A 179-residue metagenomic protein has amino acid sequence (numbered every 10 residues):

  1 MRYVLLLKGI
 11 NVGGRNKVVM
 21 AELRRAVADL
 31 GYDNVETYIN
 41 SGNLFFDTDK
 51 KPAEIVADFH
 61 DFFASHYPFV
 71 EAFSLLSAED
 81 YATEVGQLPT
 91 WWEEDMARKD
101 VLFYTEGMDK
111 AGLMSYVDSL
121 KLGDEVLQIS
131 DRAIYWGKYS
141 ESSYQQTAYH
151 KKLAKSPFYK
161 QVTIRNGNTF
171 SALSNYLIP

Functional and structural regions predicted by a protein language model:
R2-S41, F45-P179: Surface-exposed, charge/polar-rich loops and edge strands
